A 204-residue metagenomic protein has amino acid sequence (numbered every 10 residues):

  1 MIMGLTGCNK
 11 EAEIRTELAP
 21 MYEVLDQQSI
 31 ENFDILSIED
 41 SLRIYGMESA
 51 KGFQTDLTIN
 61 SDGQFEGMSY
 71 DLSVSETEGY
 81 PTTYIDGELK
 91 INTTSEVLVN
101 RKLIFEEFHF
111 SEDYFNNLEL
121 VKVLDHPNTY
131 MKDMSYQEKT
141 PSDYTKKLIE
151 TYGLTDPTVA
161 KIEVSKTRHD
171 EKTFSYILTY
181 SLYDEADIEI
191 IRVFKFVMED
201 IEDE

Functional and structural regions predicted by a protein language model:
M1-C8, A160, L178: Sec-dependent N-terminal signal peptides of Gram-negative exported proteins
G4-S49: N-terminal leader/targeting segments and the immediate start of mature chains
E17, S95-Y114: N-proximal, solvent-exposed amphipathic alpha-helical segments enriched in charged/polar residues
D40-L42, S135-Y144, T179-Y183: Generic short beta-strand segments
G46, D56-G63, A160-H169, M198: Extended lipid/amphipathic-ligand handling interfaces
Q54-L103: An acidic-aromatic
E112-T167: Extended beta-strand-rich segments in extracellular/periplasmic secretory proteins, especially within noncatalytic
D170-E204: Acidic, serine/threonine-rich low-complexity disordered tracts
